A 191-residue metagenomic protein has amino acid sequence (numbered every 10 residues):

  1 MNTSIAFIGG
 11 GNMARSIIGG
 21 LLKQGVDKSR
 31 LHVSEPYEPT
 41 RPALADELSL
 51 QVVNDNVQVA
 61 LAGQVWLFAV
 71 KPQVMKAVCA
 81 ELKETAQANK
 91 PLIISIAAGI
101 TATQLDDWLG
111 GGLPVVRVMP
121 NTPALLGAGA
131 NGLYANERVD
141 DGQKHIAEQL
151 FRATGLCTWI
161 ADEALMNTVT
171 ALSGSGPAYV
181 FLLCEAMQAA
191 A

Functional and structural regions predicted by a protein language model:
M1-L61, A128-G129: NAD(P)+-binding Rossmann beta1-loop-alpha1 motif at the extreme N-terminus of oxidoreductases
S16, A43, A77-V78, Q104 (+1 more regions): Phosphate- and divalent-cation-binding pockets in alpha/beta enzyme and binding domains that engage nucleotide-derived
I18, C79, C184: Short-chain dehydrogenase/reductase
G20-Q24, S34, E47, T85 (+5 more regions): Change "in soluble alpha/beta enzymes" to "in soluble alpha/beta proteins
L48, N56-L133: Rossmann-like NAD(P)(H) cofactor-binding subdomain of soluble oxidoreductases
Q104, W108-P114, A130-T168, Y179-A191: Internal alpha-helical scaffold of NAD(P)-dependent oxidoreductase catalytic cores
